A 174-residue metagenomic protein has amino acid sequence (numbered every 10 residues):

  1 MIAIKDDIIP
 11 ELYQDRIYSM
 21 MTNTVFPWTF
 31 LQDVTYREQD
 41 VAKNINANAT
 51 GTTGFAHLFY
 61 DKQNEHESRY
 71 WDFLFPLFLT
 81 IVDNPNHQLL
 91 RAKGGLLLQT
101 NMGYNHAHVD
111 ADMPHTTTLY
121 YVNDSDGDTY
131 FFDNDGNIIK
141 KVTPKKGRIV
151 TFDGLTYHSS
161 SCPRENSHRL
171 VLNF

Functional and structural regions predicted by a protein language model:
M1-N86: Non-heme Fe(II)/2-oxoglutarate
D61-F174: Catalytic core of non-heme Fe(II) oxygenases with the double-stranded beta-helix
